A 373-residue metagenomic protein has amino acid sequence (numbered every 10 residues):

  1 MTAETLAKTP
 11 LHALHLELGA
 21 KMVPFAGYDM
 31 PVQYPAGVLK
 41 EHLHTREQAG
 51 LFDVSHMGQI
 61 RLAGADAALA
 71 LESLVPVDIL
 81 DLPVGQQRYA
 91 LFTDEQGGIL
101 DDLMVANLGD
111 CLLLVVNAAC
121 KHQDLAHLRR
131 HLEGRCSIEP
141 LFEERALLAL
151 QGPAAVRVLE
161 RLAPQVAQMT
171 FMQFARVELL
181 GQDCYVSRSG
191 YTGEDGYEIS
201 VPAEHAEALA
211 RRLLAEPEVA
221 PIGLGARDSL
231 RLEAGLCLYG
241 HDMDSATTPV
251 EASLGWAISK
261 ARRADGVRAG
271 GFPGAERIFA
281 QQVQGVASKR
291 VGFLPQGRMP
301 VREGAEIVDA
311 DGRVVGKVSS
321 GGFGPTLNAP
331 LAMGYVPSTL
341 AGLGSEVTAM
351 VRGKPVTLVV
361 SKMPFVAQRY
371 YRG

Functional and structural regions predicted by a protein language model:
M1-A26, M30-V32, L108-G373: Conserved, structured C-terminal
M1-A90, G98, L224: Acidic, proline/glycine-enriched N-terminal capping motif
V38-E47, F92-D102, L132-G134, E178-Y185 (+1 more regions): Short amphipathic beta-strand starts and helix->beta connectors
D53, D102, E198: Acidic active-site catalytic centers that drive phospho-/nucleotidyl reactions and related ester hydrolyses
A65-I99, P153-Q182: Internal amphipathic helical hairpin motif
D78-H131: Well-ordered mid-protein domain cores that form the structural environment of catalytic cofactors
